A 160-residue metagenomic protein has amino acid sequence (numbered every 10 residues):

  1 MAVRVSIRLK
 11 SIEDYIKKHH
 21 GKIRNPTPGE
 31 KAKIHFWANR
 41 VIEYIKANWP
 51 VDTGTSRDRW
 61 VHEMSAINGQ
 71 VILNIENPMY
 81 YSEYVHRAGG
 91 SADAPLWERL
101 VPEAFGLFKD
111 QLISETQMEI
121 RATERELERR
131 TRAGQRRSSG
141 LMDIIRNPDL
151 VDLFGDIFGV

Functional and structural regions predicted by a protein language model:
M1-V160: Short, Lys/Arg-rich flexible segments
